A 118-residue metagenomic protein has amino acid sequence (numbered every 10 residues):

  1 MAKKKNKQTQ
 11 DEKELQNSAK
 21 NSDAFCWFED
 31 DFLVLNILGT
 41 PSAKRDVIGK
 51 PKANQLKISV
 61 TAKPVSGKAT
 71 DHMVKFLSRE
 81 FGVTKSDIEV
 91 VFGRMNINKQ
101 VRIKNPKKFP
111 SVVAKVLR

Functional and structural regions predicted by a protein language model:
M1-V74, V83, E89-M95, Q100-R118: Contiguous, often N-terminal, cationic amphipathic patches that form binding interfaces
E80: C-terminal catalytic core of tyrosine-transesterase DNA break-rejoin enzymes
